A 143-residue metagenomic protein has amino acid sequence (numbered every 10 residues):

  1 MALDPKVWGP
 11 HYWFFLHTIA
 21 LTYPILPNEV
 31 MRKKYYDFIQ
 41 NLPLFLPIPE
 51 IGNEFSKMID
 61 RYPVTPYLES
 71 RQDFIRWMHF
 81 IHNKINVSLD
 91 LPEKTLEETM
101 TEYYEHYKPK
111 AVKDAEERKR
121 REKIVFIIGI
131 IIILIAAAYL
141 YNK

Functional and structural regions predicted by a protein language model:
M1-P27: Short terminal alpha-helical segments
K6, P10-Y12, R61-E93: Charge-dense polyanion-binding interfaces
H11, F15, K34-D37, E50 (+3 more regions): Acidic, Ser/Thr-rich intrinsically disordered and amphipathic helical segments
P27-V30, N53, P92, L96: Short, flexible/disordered secondary-structure transition segments
M31-V64: Amphipathic alpha-helical packing elements
P92-E116: Juxtamembrane amphipathic/hinge helix adjacent to a transmembrane helix
E116-K143: C-terminal single-pass membrane-anchor helix
